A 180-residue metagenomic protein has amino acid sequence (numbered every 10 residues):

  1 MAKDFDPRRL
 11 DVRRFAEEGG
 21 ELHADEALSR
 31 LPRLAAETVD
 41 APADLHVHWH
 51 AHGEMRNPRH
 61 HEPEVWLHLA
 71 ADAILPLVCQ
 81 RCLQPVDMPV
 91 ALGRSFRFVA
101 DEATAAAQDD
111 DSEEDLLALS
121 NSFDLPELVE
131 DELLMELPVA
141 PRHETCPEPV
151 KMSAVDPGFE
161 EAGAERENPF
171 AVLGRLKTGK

Functional and structural regions predicted by a protein language model:
M1-K180: Structured interface patches
